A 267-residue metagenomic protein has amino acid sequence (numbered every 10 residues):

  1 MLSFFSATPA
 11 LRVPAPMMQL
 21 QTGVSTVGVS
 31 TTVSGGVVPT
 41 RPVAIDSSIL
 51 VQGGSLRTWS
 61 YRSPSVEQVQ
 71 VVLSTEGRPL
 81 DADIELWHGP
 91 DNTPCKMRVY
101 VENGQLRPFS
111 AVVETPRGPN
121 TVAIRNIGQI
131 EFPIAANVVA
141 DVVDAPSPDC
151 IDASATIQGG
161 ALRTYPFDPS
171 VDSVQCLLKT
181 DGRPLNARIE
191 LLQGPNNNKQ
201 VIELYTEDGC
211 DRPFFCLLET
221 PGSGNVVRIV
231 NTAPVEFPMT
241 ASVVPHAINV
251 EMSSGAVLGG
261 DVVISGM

Functional and structural regions predicted by a protein language model:
M1-Q21: N-terminal chloroplast transit peptides
Q19-M267: Acidic, Ser/Thr/Pro
